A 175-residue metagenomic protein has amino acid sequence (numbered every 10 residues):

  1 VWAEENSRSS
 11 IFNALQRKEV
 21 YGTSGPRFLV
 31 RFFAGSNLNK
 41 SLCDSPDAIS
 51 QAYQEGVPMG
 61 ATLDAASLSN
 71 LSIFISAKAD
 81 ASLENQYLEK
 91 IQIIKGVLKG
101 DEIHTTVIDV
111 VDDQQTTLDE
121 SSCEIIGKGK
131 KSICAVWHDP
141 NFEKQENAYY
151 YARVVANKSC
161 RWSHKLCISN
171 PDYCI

Functional and structural regions predicted by a protein language model:
V1-I175: C-terminal functional module detector
